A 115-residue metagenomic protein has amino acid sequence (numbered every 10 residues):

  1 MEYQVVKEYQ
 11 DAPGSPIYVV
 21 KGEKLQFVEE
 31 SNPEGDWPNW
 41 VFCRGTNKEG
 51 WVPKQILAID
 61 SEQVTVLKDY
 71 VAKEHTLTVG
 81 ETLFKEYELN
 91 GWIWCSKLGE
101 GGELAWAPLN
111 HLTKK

Functional and structural regions predicted by a protein language model:
M1-K115: Src homology 3 (SH3)-mediated interaction modules
